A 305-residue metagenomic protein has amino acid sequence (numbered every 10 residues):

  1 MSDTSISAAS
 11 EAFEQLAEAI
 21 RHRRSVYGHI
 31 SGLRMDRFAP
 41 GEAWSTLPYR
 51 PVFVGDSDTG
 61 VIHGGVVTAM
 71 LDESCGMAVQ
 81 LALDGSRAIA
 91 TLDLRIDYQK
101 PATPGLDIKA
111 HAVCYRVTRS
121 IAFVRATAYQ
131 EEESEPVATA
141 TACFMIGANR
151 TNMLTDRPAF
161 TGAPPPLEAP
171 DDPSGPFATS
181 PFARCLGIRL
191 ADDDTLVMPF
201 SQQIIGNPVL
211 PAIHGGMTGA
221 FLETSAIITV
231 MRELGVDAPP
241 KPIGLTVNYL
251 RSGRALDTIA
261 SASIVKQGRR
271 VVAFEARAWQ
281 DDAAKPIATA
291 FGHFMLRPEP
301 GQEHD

Functional and structural regions predicted by a protein language model:
M1-D305: Terminal targeting signals and extreme-terminal segments of soluble enzymes
